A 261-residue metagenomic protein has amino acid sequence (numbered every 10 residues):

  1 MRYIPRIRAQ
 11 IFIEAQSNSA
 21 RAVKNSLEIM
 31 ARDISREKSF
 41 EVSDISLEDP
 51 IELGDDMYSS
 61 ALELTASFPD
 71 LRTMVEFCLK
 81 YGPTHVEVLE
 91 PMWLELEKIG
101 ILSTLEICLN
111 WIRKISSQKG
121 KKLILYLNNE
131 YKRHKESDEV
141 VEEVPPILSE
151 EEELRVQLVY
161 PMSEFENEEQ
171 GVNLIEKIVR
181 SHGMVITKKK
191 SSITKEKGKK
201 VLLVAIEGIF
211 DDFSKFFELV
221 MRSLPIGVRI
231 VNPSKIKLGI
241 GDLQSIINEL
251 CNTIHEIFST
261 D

Functional and structural regions predicted by a protein language model:
M1-D261: Long, contiguous binding/interaction regions
